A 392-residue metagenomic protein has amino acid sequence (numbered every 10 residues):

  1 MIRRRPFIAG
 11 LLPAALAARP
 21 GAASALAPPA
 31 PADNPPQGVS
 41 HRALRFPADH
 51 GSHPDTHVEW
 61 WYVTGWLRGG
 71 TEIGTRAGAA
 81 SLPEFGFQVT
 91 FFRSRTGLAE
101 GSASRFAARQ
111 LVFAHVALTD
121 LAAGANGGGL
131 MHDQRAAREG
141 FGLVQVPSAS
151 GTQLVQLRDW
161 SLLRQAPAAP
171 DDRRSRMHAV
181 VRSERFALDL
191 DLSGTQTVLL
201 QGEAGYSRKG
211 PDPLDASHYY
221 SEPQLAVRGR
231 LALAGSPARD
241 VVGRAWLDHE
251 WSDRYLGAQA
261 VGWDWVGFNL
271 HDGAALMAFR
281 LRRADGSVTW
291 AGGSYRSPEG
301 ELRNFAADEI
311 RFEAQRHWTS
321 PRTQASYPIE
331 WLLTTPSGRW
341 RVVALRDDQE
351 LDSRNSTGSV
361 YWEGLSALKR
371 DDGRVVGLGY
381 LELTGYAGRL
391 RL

Functional and structural regions predicted by a protein language model:
P6-A25: N-terminal export signals
S24-L392: Structured soluble/peripheral alpha/beta segments that form catalytic or ligand/cofactor-binding pockets
